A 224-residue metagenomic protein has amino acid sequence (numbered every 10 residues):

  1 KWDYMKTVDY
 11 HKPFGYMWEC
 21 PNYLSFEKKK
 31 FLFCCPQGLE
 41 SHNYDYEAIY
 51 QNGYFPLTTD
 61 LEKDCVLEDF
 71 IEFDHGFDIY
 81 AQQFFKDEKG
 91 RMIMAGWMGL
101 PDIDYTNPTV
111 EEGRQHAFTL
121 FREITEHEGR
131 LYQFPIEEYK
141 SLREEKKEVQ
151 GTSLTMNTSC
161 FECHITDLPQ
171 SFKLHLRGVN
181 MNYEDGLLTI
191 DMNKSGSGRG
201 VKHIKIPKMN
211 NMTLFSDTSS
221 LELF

Functional and structural regions predicted by a protein language model:
K1-Y4, C20-L24, K29-H42, R91-M98 (+1 more regions): Hydrophobic core segments of beta-strands in well-ordered, beta-rich domains
V8-Y16, I71-G76: Short loop/turn motifs that recur once per blade in beta-propeller domains
Y10-H11, G38, L100, E137: Short, solvent-exposed coil/turn elements at secondary-structure transition points
H11, P21-S25, L223: Conserved catalytic-core segments centered on acid/base and nucleophilic motifs
K12, N22, F118, R122: Solvent-exposed, flexible loop/coil residues
M17-C20, D78-Y80: Beta-rich catalytic cores
F26-E27, P36, N43-L61: Acidic, glycine-rich loop-and-beta core segments that form the ion-binding/anion-interacting portion of active sites
Y50-F224: Beta-rich accessory regions
